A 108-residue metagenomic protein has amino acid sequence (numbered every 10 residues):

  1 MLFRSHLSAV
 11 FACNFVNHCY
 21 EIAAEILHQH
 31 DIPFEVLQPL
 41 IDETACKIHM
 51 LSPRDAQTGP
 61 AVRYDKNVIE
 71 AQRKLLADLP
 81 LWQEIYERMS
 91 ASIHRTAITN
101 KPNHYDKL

Functional and structural regions predicted by a protein language model:
M1-L2: Short, small-residue-biased leader/transition segments that mark boundaries at the very start of proteins
S5-N14, T58: A short glycine-threonine-serine/GTX helix/turn-capping micro-motif
F15-H30: N-terminal glycine-rich phosphate-binding loop for ADP-containing cofactors
E35-L108: NAD(P)-dependent Rossmann-like dehydrogenase/reductase catalytic/cofactor-binding core
